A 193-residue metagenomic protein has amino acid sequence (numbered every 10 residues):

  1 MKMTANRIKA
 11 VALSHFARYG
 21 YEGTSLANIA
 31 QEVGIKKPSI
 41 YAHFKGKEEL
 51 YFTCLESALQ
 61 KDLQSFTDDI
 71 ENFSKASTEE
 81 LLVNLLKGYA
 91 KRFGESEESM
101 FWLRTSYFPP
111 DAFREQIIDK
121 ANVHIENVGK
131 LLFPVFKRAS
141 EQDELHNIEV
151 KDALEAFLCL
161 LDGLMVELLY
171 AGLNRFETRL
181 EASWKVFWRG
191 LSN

Functional and structural regions predicted by a protein language model:
K2-A10, H43-E71, V83-K87: An amphipathic alpha-helix adjacent to DNA-recognition modules
R7, V11, H15-E49, T53: Helix-turn-helix
K47, A58-D62, L85, P109 (+3 more regions): Hydrophobic/aromatic residues within well-ordered alpha-helical segments
T53, D68-E97, L154-F157: Hydrophobic alpha-helical connector segments
Q64, F113-E141, D152-E155: Amphipathic alpha-helical packing segments from all-alpha helical-bundle domains
N84-K91, K130-E141, C159, V166-N193: C-terminal peripheral helix-coil segments that are non-catalytic and often amphipathic
F93-Q116: Amphipathic alpha-helical segments used for helix-helix packing
